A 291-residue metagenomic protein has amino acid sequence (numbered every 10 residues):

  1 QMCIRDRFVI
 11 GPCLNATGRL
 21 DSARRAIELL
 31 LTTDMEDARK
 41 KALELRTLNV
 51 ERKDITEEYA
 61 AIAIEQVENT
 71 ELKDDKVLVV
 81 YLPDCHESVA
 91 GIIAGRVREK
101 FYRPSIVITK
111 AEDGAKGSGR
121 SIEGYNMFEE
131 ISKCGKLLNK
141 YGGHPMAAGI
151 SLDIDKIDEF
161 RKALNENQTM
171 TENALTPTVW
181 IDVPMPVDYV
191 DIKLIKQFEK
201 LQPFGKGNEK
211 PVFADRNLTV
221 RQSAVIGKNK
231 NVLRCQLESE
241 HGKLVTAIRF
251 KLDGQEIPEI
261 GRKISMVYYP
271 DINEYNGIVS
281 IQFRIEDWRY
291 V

Functional and structural regions predicted by a protein language model:
Q1, R5-D155, E159, W180 (+2 more regions): Hydrophobic helix-and-loop "lid/oligomerization" segment in the mid-to-C-terminal part of catalytic domains
V80, R234-S239, I248, F283-E286: Short, acidic/hydrophobic/Gly-rich beta-strand patch recurrent on exposed beta strands that often constitutes part
G135-N139, E166-N173: A common structural junction motif
V183-V245: Accessory interdomain/linker segments of ATP-dependent helicases and helicase-like nucleic-acid enzymes that mediate
G242-I257: Beta-strand/loop nucleic-acid-binding surfaces
D253-V267: Short nucleic-acid-contacting surface segments enriched for D/E, G, S/T with interspersed K/R
N276-V291: OB-fold/S1-family single-stranded nucleic acid-binding modules
